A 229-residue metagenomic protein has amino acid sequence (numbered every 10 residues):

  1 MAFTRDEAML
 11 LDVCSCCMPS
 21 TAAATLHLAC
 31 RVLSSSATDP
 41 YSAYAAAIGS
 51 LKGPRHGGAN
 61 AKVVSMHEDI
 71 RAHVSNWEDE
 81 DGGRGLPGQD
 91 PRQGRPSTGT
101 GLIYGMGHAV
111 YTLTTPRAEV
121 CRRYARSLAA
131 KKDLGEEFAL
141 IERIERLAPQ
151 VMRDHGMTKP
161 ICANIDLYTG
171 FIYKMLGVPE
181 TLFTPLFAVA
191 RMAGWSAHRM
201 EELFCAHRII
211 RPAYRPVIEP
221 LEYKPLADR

Functional and structural regions predicted by a protein language model:
M1-R229: Non-transmembrane, aqueous-exposed alpha-helical and coiled segments at domain scale
